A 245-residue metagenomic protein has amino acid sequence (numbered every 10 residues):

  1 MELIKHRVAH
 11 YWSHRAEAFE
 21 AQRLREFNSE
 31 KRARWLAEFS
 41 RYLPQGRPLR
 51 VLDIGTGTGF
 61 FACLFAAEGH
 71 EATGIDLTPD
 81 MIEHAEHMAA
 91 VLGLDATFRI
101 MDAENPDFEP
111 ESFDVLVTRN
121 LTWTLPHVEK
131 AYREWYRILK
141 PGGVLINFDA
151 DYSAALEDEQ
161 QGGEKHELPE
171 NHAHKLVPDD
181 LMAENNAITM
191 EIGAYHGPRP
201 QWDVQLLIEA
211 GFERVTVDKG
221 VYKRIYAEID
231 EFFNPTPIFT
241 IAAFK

Functional and structural regions predicted by a protein language model:
M1-R47, F60-L64, V221: Conserved class I S-adenosyl-L-methionine
L52-I54, T58-N105: Class I SAM-dependent methyltransferase SAM/SAH-binding core
E104-V115: A short acidic, Gly/Pro-enriched loop at the edge of an enzyme's catalytic core that lines a small-molecule cofactor
V115-V128: A short SAM/SAH-binding and catalytic strip from SAM-dependent methyltransferases
E129-P141: A short glycine-rich, Lys/Arg-flanked "PGG" loop and its adjoining helix->strand segment in the class I
V144-D180: Conserved class I S-adenosyl-L-methionine
A194-G211, V217: Short alpha-helix
A210-E213, A227-K245: Core SAM-dependent methyltransferase catalytic element
